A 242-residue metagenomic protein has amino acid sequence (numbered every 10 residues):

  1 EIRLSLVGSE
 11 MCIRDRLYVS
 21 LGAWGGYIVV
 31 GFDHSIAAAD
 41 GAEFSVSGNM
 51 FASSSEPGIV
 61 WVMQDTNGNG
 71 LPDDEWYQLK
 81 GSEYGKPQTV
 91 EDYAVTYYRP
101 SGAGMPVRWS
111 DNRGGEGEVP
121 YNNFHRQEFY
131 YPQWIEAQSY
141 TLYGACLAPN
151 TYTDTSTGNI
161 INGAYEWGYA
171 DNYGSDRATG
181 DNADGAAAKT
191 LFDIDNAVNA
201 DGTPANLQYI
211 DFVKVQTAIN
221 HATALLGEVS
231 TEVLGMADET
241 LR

Functional and structural regions predicted by a protein language model:
E1-G8, I13: Single conserved hydrophobic/aromatic residue that forms the stacking wall/gate of nucleotide- or nucleobase-binding
D15-Y27: Extracellular beta-rich ligand/substrate-recognition surface
G25-Y27, I36-F44: Extended extracellular/luminal ectodomain segments enriched in beta-structured repeat modules
A52-G58: Short coil-to-beta strand junction motifs in C2/discoidin
W61-D65: Predominantly extracellular/luminal cell-surface or secreted proteins
T66-E75: Acidic, glycine-anchored loop motifs typical of Ca2+
S82-D184: Low-complexity, serine/threonine/proline-enriched polar segments
D184-R242: Ser/Thr/Pro-rich, low-complexity mucin-like regions that serve as glycosylated stalks/linkers or repetitive adhesive
